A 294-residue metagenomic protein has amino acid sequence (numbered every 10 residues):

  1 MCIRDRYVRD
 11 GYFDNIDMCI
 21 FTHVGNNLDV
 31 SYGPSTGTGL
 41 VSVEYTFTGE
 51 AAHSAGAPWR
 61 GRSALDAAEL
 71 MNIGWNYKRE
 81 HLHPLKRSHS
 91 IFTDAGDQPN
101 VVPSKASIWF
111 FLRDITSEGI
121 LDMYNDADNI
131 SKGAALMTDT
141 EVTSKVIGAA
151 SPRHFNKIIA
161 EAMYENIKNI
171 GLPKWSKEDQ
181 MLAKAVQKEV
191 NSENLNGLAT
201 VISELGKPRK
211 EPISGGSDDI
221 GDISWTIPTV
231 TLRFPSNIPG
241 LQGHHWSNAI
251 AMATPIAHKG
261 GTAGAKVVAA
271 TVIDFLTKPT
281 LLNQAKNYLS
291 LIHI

Functional and structural regions predicted by a protein language model:
M1-I3, H293-I294: Conserved small/polar residues in nucleotide/adenosyl-binding loops
R4-P103, R113: Histidine/acidic-residue-rich, glycine-tolerant segments that coordinate divalent metal ions
L65, E69-I292: Metal-dependent amide/peptide-bond hydrolase catalytic core, centered on the "pita-bread" metallohydrolase fold
